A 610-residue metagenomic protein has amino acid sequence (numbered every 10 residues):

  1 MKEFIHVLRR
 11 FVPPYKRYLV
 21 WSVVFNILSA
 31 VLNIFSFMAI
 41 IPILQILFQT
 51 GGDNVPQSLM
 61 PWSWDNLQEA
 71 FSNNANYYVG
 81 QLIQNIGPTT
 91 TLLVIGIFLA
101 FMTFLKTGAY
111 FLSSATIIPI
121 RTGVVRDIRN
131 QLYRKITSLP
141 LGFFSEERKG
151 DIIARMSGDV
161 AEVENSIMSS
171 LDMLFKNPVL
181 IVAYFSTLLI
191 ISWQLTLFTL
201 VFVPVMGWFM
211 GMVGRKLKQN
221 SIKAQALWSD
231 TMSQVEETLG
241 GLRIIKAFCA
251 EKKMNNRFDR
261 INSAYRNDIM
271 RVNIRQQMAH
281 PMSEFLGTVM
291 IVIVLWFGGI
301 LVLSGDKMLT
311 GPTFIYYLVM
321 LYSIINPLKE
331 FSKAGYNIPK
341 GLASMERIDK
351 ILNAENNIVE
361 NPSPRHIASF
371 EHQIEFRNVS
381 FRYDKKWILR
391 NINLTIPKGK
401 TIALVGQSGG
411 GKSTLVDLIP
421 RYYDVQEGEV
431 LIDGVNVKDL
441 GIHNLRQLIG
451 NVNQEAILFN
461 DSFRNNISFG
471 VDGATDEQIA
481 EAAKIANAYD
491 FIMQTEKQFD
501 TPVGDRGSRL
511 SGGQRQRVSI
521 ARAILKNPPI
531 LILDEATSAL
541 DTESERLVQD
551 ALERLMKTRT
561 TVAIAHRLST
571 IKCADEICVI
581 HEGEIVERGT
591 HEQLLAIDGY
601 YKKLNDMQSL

Functional and structural regions predicted by a protein language model:
M1-M38, I46-L99, L105, L112-I117 (+11 more regions): Membrane-integrated ABC transporters
P13-R17, L141-G142, G158-I167, L171 (+7 more regions): An intracellular "coupling" helix at the cytosolic face of ABC transporter transmembrane type-1 domains
W21-L28, D172-K223, W296-L309, N326: Transmembrane helices of ABC transporter permease
N33-I41, G52, F98-K149, I153 (+11 more regions): Juxtamembrane helix-loop junctions of ABC transporter transmembrane domains
A109, S113, S157-F202, M278 (+2 more regions): Hydrophobic alpha-helical transmembrane segments of ABC transporter permease domains
I136, F258, I348, F376: Conserved catalytic Walker-motif region of ABC-type ATPase nucleotide-binding domains
T187-V201, R275-E346, I351-L352: Helix-loop-helix
E360-N361, I367-L610: ABC-type nucleotide-binding domain
